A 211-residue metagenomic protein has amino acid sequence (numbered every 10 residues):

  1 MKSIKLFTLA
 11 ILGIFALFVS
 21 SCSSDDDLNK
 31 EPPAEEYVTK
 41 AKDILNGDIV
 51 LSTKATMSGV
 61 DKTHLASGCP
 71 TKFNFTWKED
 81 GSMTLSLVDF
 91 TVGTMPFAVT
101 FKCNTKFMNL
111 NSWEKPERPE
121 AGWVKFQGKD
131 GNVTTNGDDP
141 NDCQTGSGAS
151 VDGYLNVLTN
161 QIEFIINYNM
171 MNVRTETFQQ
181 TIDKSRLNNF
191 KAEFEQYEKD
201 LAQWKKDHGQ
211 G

Functional and structural regions predicted by a protein language model:
K2, F7, P70-K72: Sparse, context-dependent recognition of short Cys/His-centered cofactor- or disulfide-binding micro-motifs
S3, S20-S24, S52, S58 (+7 more regions): Generic serine detector
S3-L6, A16-I49, Y168-G211: Bacterial Sec-dependent N-terminal signal peptides
L9-G13: Sec-dependent N-terminal signal peptides
D26-K30, T105, L110-S112, G131 (+4 more regions): Short linear motifs in intrinsically disordered/low-complexity regions
A41-L45, V50-M57, D61-N74, M83-N104 (+2 more regions): A taxonomically broad motif for mature regions of secreted/extracellular, amphipathic or lipid/surface-interacting
T63-S150: Predominantly extracellular/secreted and cell-surface proteins with exposed, flexible low-complexity segments
V124-M170, R174-R186: Polybasic, proline/glycine-rich intrinsically disordered low-complexity segments
